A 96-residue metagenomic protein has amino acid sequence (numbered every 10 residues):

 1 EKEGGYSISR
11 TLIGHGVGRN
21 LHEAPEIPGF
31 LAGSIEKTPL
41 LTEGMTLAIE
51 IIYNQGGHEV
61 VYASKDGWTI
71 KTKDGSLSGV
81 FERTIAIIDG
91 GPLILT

Functional and structural regions predicted by a protein language model:
E1-T96: Active-site neighborhoods and metal-handling regions in enzymes and metal-associated proteins
